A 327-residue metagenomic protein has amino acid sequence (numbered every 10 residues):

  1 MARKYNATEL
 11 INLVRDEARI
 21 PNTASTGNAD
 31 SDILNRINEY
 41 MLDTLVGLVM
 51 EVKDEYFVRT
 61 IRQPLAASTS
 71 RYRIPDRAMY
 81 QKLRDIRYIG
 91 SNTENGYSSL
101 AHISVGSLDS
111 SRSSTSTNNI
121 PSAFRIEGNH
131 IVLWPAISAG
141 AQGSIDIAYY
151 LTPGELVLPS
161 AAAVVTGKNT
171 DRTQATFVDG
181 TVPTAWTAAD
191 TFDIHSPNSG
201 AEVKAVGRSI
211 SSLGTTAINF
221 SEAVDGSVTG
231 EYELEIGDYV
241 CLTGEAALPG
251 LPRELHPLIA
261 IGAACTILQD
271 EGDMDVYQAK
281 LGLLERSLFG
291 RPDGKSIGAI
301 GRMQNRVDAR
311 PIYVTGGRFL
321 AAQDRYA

Functional and structural regions predicted by a protein language model:
M1-R172, T176, G180-S212, A217-A327: Glycine-enriched, solvent-exposed interface loops adjoining structured elements
